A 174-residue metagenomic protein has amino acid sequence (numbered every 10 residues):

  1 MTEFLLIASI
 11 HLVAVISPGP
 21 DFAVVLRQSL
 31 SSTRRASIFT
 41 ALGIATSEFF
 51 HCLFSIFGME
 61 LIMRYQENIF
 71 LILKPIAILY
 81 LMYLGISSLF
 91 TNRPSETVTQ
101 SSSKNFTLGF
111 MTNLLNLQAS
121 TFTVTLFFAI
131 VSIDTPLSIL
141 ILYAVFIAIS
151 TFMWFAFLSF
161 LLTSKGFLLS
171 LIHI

Functional and structural regions predicted by a protein language model:
T2-L71, T125-I141: Juxtamembrane transmembrane-helix termini in multi-pass membrane transport proteins
R35-L108, L161: Membrane helix-loop-helix hairpins that form the core translocation module of multi-pass transporters
K74-Y80, P136-A148: Alpha-helical transmembrane segments
N113-T121: Selected transmembrane alpha-helices and immediately adjacent juxtamembrane segments of polytopic inner-membrane
T151-F167: Transmembrane alpha-helical segments of integral membrane proteins
I172-I174: Conserved small/polar residues in nucleotide/adenosyl-binding loops
